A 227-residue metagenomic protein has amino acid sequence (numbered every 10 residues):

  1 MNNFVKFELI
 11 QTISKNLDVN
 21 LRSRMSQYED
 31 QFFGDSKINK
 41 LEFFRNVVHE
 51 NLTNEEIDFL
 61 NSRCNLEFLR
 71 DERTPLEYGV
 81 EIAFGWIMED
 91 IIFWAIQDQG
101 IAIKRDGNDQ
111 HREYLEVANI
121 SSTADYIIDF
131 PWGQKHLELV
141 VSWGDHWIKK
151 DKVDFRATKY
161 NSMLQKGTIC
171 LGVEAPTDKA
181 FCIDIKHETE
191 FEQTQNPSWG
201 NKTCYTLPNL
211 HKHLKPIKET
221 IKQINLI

Functional and structural regions predicted by a protein language model:
M1-Q99: Interdomain/boundary linker segments immediately adjacent to catalytic/signaling cores
F4-I13, S162, L171, T203 (+1 more regions): Short, positively charged
I10, L139-H187: Catalytic cores of nucleic-acid endonucleases
T74-E81, D109-L115, W143-K150: Surface-exposed cleft-lining segments at the edges of enzyme active sites
M88, A118-I120, F155: Short, glycine/acidic-rich beta->alpha junctions
Q99-R112: Short, well-structured beta-strand/strand-turn elements
A118-V141: Active-site beta-strand-loop-beta-strand hairpin of nuclease catalytic cores that positions key catalytic residues
I169, E174-I227: Domain-level recognition of nuclease-like catalytic cores that cleave nucleotide substrates
